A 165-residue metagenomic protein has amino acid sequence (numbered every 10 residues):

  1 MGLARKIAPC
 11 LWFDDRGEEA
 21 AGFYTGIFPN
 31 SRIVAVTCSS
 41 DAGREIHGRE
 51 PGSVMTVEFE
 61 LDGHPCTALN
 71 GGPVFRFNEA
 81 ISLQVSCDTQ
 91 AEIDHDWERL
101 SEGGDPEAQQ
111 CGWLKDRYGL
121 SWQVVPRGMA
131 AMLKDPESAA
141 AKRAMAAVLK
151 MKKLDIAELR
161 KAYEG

Functional and structural regions predicted by a protein language model:
M1-R5, F75-F77: Short, flexible turn/loop "capping" segments at secondary-structure junctions
K6, S53, E107-Q109: Short, small/polar residue-rich loop motifs at catalytic or cofactor-binding pockets
C10-G63: Core segments of cupin and vicinal oxygen chelate
F13, G17, I27, L61-P65 (+4 more regions): Vicinal oxygen chelate
P29-S31, P106, G165: Short, well-ordered coil loops that connect the C-terminus of an alpha-helix to the N-terminus of a beta-strand
D41-I46, T67-L69, A131-M132: A short, acidic/glycine-rich surface segment
H47, E79, E164-G165: A charge-rich, low-complexity, intrinsically flexible signal that marks solvent-exposed coils, linkers, repeats
P136-G165: C-terminal cap/linker of serine protease catalytic domains
